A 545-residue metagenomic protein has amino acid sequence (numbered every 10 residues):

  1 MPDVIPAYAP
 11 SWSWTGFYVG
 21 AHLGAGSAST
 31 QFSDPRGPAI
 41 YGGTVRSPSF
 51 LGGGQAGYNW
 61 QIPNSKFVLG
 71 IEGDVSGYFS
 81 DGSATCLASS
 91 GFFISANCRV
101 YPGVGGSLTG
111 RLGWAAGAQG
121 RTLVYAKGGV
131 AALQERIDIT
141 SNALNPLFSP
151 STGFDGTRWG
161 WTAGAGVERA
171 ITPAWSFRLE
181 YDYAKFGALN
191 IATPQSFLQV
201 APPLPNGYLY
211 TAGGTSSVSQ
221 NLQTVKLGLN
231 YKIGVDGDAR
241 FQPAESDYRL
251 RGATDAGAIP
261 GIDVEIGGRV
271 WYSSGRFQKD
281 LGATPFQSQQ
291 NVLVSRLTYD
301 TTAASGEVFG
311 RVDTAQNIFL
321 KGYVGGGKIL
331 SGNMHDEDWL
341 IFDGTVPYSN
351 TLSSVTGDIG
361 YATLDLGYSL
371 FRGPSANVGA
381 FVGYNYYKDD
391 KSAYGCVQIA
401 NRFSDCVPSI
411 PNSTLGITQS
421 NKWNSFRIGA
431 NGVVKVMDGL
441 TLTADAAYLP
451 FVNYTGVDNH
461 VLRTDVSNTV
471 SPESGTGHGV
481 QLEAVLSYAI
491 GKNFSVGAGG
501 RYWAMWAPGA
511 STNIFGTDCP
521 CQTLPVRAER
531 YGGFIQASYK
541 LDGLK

Functional and structural regions predicted by a protein language model:
M1-N333, N350-K545: Gram-negative outer-membrane beta-barrel domains
F92, D338-V346: A charged helix-plus-loop insertion that forms the helical arch/lid used to bind and gate nucleic-acid substrates
